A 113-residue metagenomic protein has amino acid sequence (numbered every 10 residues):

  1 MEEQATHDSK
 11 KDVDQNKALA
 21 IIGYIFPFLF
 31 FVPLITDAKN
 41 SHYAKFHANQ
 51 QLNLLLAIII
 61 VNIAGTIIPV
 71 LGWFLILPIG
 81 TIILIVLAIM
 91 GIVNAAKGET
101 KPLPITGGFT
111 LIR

Functional and structural regions predicted by a protein language model:
M1-K17, I105-R113: Low-complexity, intrinsically disordered extramembrane tails and loops of integral membrane proteins
T6, A38-K39, I83, L87: N-terminal hydrophobic alpha-helix used for membrane targeting or insertion
K10-A18, F31-N49: Membrane interfacial helix-start motif at the N-side
A20-P33, Q50-G91: Hydrophobic alpha-helical transmembrane segments in multi-pass membrane proteins
A38-A57, A96-G107: Amphipathic, cytosolic membrane-interfacial segments at TM-TM junctions
P78, I82-R113: A detector of long soluble domains/segments in diverse envelope-associated and cytosolic proteins
